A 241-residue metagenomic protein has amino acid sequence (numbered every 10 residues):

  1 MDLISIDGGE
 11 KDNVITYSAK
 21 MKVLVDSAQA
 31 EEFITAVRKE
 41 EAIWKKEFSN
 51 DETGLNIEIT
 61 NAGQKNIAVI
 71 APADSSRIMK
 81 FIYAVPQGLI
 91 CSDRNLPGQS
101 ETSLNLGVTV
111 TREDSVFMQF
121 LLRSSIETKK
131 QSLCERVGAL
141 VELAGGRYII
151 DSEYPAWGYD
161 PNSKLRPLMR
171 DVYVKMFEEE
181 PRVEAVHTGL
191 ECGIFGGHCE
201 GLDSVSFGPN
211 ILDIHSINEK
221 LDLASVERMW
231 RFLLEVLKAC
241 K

Functional and structural regions predicted by a protein language model:
M1, V23, L55, G146 (+2 more regions): A structural micro-motif
M1-L122: Midchain, well-structured core segments that form catalytic/ion-binding scaffolds
V14-K20, G158-D171, I194-H198: Short glycine/threonine-rich loop-to-helix capping motif typified by GTGT followed within a few residues by an Asp-Pro
F33, L133, L165, S225 (+1 more regions): Hydrophobic alpha-helical membrane-association signature
R38-A42, E135-L140, H198, L221-A224: Short, solvent-exposed amphipathic alpha-helical segments in soluble enzyme and RNA/protein-processing domains
R94, E101-S103, G107-V116, L121 (+1 more regions): Zn-dependent metallopeptidase/amidohydrolase metal-coordination segment
Q99-T188: Substrate-recognition/cap regions that form aromatic- and gly/pro-loop-enriched pockets for small-molecule ligands
L237-K241: Short, hydrophobic alpha-helical segments
